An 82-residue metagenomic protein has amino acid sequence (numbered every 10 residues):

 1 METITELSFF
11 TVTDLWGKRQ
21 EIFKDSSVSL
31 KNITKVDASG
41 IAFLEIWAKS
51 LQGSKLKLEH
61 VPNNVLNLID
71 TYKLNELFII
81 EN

Functional and structural regions predicted by a protein language model:
M1-T5: Short amphipathic
E6-F23, V28-I79: Amphipathic alpha-helical interaction surfaces in cytosolic regulatory modules
